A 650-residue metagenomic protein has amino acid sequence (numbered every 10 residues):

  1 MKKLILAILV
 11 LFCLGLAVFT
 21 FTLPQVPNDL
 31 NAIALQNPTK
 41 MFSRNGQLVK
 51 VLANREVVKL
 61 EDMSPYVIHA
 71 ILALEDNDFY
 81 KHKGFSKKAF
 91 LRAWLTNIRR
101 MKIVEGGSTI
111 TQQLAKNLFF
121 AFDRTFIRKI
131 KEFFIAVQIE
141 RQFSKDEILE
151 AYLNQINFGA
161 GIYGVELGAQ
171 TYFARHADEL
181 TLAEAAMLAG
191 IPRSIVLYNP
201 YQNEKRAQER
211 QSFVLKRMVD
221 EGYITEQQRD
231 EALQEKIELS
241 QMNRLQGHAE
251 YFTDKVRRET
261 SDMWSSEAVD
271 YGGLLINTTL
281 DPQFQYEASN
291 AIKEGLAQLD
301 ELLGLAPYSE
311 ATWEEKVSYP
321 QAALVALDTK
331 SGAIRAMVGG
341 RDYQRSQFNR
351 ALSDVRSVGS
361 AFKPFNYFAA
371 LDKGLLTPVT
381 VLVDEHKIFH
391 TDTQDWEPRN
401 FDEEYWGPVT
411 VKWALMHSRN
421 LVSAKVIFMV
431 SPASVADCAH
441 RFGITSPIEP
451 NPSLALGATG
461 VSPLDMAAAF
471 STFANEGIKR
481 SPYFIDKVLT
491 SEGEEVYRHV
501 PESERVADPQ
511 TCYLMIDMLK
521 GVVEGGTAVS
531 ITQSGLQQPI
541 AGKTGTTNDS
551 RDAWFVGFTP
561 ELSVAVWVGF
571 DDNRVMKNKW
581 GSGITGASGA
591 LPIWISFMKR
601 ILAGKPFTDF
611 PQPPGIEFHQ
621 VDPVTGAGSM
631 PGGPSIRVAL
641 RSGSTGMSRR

Functional and structural regions predicted by a protein language model:
M1-L302, S309-E315, I334, G340 (+5 more regions): Juxtamembrane regions of bacterial inner-membrane/periplasmic proteins, predominantly the peptidoglycan biogenesis
G46, I71, L114, I148 (+13 more regions): Residue-level preference for non-acidic, small/hydrophobic
L52-E56, K131-I135, Y172, S194-P200 (+10 more regions): Flexible glycine/proline-enriched surface loops and loop-helix/loop-strand junctions
L60, G107, A207, Q211 (+3 more regions): Short, charged, low-complexity patches
E75-S86, R99-V104, I139-D146, N157-I162 (+13 more regions): Bacterial peptidoglycan biogenesis and beta-lactam-recognition machinery
R100-R124, R175-D178, M242-H248, L376-V435 (+3 more regions): Conserved catalytic neighborhood of penicillin-recognizing serine enzymes
A136, S194-R210, G272-Q283, Q344-D384 (+7 more regions): Active-site loop and adjoining helix of the penicillin-binding protein/serine DD-peptidase-beta-lactamase fold
T278-D328, M337-V338, D342-F348, F362 (+4 more regions): A penicillin-recognizing enzyme superfamily signal
